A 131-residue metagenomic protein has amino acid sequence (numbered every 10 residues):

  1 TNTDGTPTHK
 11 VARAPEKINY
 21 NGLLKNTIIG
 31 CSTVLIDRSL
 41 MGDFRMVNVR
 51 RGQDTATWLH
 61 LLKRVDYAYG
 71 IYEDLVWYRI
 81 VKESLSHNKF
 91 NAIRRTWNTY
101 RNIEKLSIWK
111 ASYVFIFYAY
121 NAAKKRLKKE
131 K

Functional and structural regions predicted by a protein language model:
T1-T3, L127: Solvent-exposed, charged interface segments at domain starts and junctions
T3, K10-N91: Conserved nucleotide-sugar donor-binding catalytic segment
D4-T6, A123: Intrinsic disorder/low-complexity detector
A68, D74-L75, E83-K131: Non-catalytic, C-terminal membrane-associated alpha-helical segments of glycosyltransferases
